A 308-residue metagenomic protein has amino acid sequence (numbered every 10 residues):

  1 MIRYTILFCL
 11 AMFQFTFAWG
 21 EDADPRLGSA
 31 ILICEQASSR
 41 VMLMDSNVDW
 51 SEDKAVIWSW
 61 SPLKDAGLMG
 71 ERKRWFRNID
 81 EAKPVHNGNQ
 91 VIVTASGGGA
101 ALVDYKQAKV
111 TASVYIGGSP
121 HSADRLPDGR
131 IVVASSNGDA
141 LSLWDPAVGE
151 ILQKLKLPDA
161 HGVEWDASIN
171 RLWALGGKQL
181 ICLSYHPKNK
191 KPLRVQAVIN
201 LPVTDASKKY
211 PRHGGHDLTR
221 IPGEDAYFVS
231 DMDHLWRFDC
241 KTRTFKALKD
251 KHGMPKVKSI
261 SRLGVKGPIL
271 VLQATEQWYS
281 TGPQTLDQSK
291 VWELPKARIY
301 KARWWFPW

Functional and structural regions predicted by a protein language model:
G28-S29, G88-N89, D128-R130, S168-N170 (+2 more regions): Short coil/turn segments that connect the beta-strands within blades of beta-propeller domains
I33-A37, V85, I92-G97, V133-N137 (+3 more regions): Conserved beta-strand positions in repeat-built beta-propeller and related beta-rich domains
V41, G99-A101, D139-L141, L180-I181 (+1 more regions): Structural signal for beta-propeller blades
N47, Y105-Q107, W144-V148, H186-K188 (+1 more regions): Short loop/turn segments that connect beta-strands within beta-propeller blades
A55-W75, Q196-R212, H252-P255, W292-W308: Surface-exposed loop and turn segments in beta-propeller and other repeat-based domains that flank or scaffold
N78, S119, D159, G214: Beta-rich catalytic cores
K83, D124-R125, E164, T219: Conserved beta-strand position repeated across blades of beta-propeller domains
K208-Y210, F245-G267: Conserved blade-ending motifs and adjacent loop-strand segments that build the rim/top face of beta-propeller domains
